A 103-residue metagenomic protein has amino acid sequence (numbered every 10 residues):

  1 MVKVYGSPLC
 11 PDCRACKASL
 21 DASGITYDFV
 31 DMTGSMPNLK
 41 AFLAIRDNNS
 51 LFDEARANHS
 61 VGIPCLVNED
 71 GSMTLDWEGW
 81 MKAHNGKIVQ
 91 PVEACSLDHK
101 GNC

Functional and structural regions predicted by a protein language model:
M1-M32: Local sequence-structure signature of Cys/Sec-based thiol-disulfide redox active-site neighborhoods
C16, N38-A41, G62, D76: Amphipathic alpha-helical interface surfaces
T26-N49: Thiol-based oxidoreductase modules, predominantly thioredoxin-like and allied folds used for disulfide exchange
N49-A55: A polyampholytic, Gly/Pro-enriched intrinsically disordered region
A55-G62: Thiol/disulfide oxidoreductase modules built on the thioredoxin-like
N58, S72-C103: Non-globular targeting/processing and membrane-anchoring segments
G62-T74: A short, hydrophobic beta-strand/beta-hairpin element that forms part of a small beta-sheet core
